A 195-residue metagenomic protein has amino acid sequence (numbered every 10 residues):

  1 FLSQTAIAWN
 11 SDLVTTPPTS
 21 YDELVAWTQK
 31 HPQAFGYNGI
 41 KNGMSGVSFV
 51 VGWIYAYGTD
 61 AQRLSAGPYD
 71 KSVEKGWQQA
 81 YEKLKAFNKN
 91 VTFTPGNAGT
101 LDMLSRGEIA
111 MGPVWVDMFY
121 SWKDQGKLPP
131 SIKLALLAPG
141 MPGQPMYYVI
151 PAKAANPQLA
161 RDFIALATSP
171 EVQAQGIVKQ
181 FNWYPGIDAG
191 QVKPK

Functional and structural regions predicted by a protein language model:
F1, F119-Q125: Pocket-flanking alpha-helical
F1-S105: Extracytoplasmic ligand-binding site segments that recognize negatively charged/polar headgroups
L13-T15, K41-S45, V116-Y120, P139-P142 (+2 more regions): Solvent-exposed loop/turn segments at secondary-structure junctions within structured extracellular/periplasmic domains
H31-F35, K89-N90, G107-A110, L128-I132 (+1 more regions): Loop/turn elements at helix/coil->beta-strand transitions in domains of secreted/extracellular proteins
Y81-F87, V116-D117, L128-A152: Periplasmic-binding protein-like
F93-T94, A110-W115: Paired acidic/hydrophobic, glycine-rich loop segments that form the ligand-binding mouth/hinge of periplasmic-binding
M141-P142, M146, I150-K195: Mature extracytoplasmic/periplasmic domains
